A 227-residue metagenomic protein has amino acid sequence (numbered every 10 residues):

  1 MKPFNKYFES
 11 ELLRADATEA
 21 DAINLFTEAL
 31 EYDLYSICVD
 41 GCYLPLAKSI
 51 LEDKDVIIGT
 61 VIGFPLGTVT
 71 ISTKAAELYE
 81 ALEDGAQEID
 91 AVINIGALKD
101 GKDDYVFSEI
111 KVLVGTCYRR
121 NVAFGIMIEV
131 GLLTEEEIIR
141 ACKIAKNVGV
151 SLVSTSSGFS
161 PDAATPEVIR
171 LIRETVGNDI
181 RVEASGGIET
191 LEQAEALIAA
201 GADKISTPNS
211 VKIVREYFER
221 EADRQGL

Functional and structural regions predicted by a protein language model:
M1-Y32, L44-V61, I71-V182, T190-V211 (+1 more regions): Alpha/beta enzyme core
S36-Y43: N-terminal low-complexity or amphipathic/hydrophobic leaders
G67: A charged helix-plus-loop insertion that forms the helical arch/lid used to bind and gate nucleic-acid substrates
S185: Short hydrophobic "strand-cap" motifs at the C-terminus of beta-strands
V214: A ligand-binding cleft/hinge motif common to bilobed small-molecule-binding domains
